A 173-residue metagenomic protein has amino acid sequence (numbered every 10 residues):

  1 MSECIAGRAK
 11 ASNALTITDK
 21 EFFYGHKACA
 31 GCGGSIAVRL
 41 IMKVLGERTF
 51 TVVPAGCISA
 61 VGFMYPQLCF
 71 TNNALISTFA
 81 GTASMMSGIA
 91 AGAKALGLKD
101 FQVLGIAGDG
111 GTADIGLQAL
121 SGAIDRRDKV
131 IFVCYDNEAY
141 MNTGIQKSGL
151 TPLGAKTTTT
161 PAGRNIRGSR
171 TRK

Functional and structural regions predicted by a protein language model:
C4-F132, Y140, I145-A155: Cofactor-binding active-site loop characterized by glycine-rich and histidine/acidic residues
N137-K173: Thiamine diphosphate
